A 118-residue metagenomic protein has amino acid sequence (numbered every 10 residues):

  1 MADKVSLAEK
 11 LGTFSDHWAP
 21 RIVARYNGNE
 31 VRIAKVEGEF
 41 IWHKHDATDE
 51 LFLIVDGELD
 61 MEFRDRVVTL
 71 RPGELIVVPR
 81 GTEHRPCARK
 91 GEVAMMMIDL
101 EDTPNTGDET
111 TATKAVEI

Functional and structural regions predicted by a protein language model:
D3-L11, A24, R85, R89-I118: Double-stranded beta-helix
L7-W42, T48, I98-L100, G107: A short glycine-rich, His/Asp/Glu-containing loop-to-beta-strand
N27, V55-D56, R71-P72: A cytosolic small-molecule/anion-sensing beta-strand core signal
N29-E30, L59, R66, T82: Short acidic/polar mixed-charge low-complexity motifs
K35-V36, H45-E62: Short, conserved beta-strand element in jelly-roll/cupin
H43, M61-E62, V78, E83-R89 (+1 more regions): Short beta-strand His + acidic residue motifs that chelate non-heme Fe in jelly-roll/DSBH and cupin folds
F63-R64, P72, A88, G107: Short glycine-/acidic-enriched loop or helix-start segments at secondary-structure transitions that form or flank
R64-R80: Short acidic-glycine-tyrosine-enriched beta hairpin
